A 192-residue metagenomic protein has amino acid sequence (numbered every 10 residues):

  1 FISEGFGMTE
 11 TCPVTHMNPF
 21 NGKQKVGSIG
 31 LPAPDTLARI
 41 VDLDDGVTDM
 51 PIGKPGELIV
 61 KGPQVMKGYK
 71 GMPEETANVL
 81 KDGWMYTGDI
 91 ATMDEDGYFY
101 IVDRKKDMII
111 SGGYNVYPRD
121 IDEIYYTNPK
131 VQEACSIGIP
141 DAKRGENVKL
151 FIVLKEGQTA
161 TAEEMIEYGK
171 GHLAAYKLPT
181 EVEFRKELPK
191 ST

Functional and structural regions predicted by a protein language model:
F1-G5, T9-F99, K105-M108, I121-D122 (+1 more regions): Conserved AMP-binding/adenylate-forming
S3, V182-R185: General small-molecule cofactor/ligand-binding pocket signal
G7, G62, K67-G68, I90-K177 (+1 more regions): AMP-binding/adenylate-forming catalytic core of the ANL superfamily
E57, E133, T180-E181: Residues at the N-termini of beta-strands
